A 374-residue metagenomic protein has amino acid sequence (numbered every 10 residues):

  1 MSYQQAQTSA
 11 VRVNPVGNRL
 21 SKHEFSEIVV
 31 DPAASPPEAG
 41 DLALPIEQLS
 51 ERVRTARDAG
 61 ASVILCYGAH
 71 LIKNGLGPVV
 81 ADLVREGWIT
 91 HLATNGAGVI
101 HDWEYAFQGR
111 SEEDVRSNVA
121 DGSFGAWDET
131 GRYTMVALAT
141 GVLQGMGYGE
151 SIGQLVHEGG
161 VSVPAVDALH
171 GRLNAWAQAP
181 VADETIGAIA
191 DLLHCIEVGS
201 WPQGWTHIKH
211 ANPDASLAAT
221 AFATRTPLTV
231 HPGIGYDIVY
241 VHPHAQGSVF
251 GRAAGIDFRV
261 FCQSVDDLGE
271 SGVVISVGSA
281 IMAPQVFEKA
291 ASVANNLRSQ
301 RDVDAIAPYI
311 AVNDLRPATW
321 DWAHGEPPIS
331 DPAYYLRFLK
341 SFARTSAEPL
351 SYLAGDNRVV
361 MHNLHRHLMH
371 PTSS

Functional and structural regions predicted by a protein language model:
S2-E38, I46-Q154, F342, S346: Metabolite-binding pocket within alpha/beta catalytic cores that recognizes anionic/polar moieties
F25-L44, D237-G255, P349-A354: Acidic/glycine-enriched edge-of-secondary-structure segments
E47-S62, T220-T224, S264-E270, T372-S373: Glycine-rich phosphate/diphosphate-binding loops that line cofactor/substrate pockets in enzymes
A97-D102, Y236-V239, P317-T319: Short gly/pro/ser/thr-enriched loop/turn and capping motifs at secondary-structure boundaries
H101, D114-T224, T229-V230: Ligand-binding beta-strand-loop-alpha-helix segment within the catalytic cores of soluble metabolic enzymes
V230-D267, S271-V273, S279, P284-E288: Conserved mixed alpha/beta catalytic, RNA-binding, or beta-rich assembly cores of soluble enzyme, regulatory
V260-Q263, E270-V273, A280-S374: C-terminal functional extensions of proteins
